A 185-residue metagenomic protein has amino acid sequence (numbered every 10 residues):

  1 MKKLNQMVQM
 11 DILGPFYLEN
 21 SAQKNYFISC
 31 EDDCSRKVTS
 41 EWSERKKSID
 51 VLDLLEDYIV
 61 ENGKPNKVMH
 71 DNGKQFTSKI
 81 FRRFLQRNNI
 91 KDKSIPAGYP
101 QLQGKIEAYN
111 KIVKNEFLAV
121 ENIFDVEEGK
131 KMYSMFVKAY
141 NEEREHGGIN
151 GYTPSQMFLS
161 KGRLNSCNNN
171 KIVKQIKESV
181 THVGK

Functional and structural regions predicted by a protein language model:
M1-M10, P15, Y99, T153 (+1 more regions): Basic, flexible linker segments flanking DNA-binding modules in nucleic acid-interacting mobile-element proteins
L4-T39, E44: An active-site-proximal beta-strand-loop segment
D11, C30, R36, L55 (+7 more regions): Mobile genetic element proteins and their domesticated derivatives, centered on retroelements and DNA transposons
Q23, S40-N62: Active-site beta-loop-alpha junctions of metal-dependent nucleic acid enzymes, especially the RNase H-like/DDE
S35-E41, K93-I95, A119-V120: Short small-residue beta-strand/loop micro-motif enriched in glycine and branched aliphatics
K46, N62-S78, N150-S155: Acidic/histidine-rich, metal-coordinating catalytic segments
H70-N72, F76-L85, D92-N115, E127-K131 (+1 more regions): RNase H-like two-metal-ion nuclease catalytic core shared by retroviral integrases and related mobile-element nucleases
N88, I112-K185: C-terminal domain-tail junction helix/linker
